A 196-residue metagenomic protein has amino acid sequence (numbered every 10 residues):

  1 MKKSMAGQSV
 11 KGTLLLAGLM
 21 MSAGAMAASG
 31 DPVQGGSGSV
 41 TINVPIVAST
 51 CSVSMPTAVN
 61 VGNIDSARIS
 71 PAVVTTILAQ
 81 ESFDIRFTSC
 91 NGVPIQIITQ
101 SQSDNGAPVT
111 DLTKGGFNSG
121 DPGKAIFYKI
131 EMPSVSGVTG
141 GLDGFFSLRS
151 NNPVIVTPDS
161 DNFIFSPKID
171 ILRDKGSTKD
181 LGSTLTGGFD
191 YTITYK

Functional and structural regions predicted by a protein language model:
K2-G12, M26-K196: Mature extracellular/passenger domains of Gram-negative fimbrial/pilin and adhesin proteins
T13-M20: Sec-dependent N-terminal signal peptides of Gram-negative exported proteins
S22-G24: N-terminal signal peptide c-region/cleavage motif recognized by signal peptidases
